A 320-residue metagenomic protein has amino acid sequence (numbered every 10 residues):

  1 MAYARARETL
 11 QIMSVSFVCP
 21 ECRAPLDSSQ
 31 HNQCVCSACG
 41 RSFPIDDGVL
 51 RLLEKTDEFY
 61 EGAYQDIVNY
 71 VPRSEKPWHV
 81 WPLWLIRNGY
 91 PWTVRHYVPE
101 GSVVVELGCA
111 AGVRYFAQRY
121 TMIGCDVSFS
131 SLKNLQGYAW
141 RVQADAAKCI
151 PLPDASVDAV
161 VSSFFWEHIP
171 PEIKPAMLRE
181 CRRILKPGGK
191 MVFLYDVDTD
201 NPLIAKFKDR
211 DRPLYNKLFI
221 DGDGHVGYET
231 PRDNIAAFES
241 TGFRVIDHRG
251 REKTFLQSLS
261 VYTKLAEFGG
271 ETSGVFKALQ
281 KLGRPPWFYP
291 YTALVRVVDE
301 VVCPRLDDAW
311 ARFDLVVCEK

Functional and structural regions predicted by a protein language model:
Y3-A6, Q11-M13, G250-K320: A C-terminal cap/extension of S-adenosyl-L-methionine-dependent methyltransferases that defines the acceptor-substrate
Y3-P151, V161-S163, L178, A311-D314: Conserved N-terminal segment of class I S-adenosyl-L-methionine
P99, I169-P171, L185-P187: Helix-to-beta-strand junctions that scaffold the AdoMet/dcAdoMet cofactor pocket in Class I SAM-dependent enzymes
A159-E172: A short SAM/SAH-binding and catalytic strip from SAM-dependent methyltransferases
P175-P187: A short glycine-rich, Lys/Arg-flanked "PGG" loop and its adjoining helix->strand segment in the class I
V192-L214: Conserved class I S-adenosyl-L-methionine
Y215-D233: Acceptor-substrate binding/catalytic loop of class I
R232-R251: A SAM-dependent methyltransferase catalytic signature shared across enzymes that methylate proteins
